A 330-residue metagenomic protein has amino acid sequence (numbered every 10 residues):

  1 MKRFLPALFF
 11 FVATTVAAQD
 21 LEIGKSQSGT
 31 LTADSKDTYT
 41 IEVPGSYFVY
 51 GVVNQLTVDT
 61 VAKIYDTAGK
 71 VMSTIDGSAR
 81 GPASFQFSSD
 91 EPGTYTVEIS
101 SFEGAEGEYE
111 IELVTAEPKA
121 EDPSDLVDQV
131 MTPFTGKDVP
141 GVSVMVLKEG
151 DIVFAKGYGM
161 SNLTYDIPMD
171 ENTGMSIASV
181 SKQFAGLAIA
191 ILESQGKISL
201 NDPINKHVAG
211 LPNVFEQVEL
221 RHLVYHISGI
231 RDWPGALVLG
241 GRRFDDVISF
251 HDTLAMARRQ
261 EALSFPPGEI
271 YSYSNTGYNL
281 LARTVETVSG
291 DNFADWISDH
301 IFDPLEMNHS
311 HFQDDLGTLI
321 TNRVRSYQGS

Functional and structural regions predicted by a protein language model:
M1-F4: Positively charged n-region of N-terminal signal peptides that target proteins for export
F9-A18: Hydrophobic h-region of N-terminal signal peptides that target proteins for export in Gram-negative bacteria
T30-E106: Acidic, Ser/Thr/Pro-rich low-complexity intrinsically disordered segments
I64-D66, L113, V146: Conserved aromatic beta-strand anchor motif in extracellular beta-sandwich/beta-rich domains
A105-V130: Pro/Ala/Gly-rich low-complexity, hydrophilic intrinsically disordered segments
P123-M175, K197-S199, A255, Q260-A262 (+1 more regions): Short, conserved catalytic-motif segment at the N-terminal edge
G136-S143, Y165-H222, L263-T276: Short active-site loop at a secondary-structure junction that contains or immediately precedes the catalytic residue(s)
N162, F215-S330: Short, surface-exposed loop or secondary-structure junction motifs that flank catalytic or metal-binding residues
